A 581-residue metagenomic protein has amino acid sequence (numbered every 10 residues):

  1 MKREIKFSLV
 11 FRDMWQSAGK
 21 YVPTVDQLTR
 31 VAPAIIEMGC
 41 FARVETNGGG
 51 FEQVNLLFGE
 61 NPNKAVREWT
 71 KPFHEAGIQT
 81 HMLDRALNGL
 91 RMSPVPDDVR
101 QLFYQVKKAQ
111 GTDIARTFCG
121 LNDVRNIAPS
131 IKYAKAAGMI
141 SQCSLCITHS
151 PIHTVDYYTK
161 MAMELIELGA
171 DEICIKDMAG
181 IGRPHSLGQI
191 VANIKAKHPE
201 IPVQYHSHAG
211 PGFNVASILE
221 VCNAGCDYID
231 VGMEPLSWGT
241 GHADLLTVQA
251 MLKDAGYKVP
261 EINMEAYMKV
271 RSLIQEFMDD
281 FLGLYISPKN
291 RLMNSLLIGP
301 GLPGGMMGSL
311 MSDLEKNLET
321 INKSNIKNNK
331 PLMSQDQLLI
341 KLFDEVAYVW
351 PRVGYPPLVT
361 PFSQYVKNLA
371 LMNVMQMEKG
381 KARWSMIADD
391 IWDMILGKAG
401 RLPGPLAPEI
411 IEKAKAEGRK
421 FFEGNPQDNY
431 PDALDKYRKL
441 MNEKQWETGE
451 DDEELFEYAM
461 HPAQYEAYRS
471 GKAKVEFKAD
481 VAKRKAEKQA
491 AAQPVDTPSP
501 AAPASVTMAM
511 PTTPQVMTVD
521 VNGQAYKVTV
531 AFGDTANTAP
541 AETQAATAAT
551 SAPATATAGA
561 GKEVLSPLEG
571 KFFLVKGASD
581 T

Functional and structural regions predicted by a protein language model:
M1-A18, V66-K71: N-terminal amphipathic alpha-helix/helix-capping segment at the start of soluble metabolic enzymes
M14, T117, I173, G225 (+2 more regions): Conserved, mostly hydrophobic/aromatic
P33, T46-I166, I173, G180-P184: Active-site beta->alpha loop and helix N-cap motifs at the rims of alpha/beta catalytic domains
I36-V54, L292-L297, G301, G305-T547: Terminal or standalone catalytic/regulatory effector modules within metabolic enzymes and repeat proteins
T117, D177, A224-A243: Glycine-rich phosphate-binding active-site loops on the catalytic face of alpha/beta enzymes
D156-L165, P211-D227: Catalytic cores of alpha/beta
A216, G241, Q249-L252, G256-P331: Core active-site phosphate/anionic-ligand binding loop and the adjoining beta-turn-alpha structural block in enzyme
A545-D580: Short beta-strand-turn/beta-hairpin segments enriched in glycine/proline and small hydrophobics that form edge-strand
